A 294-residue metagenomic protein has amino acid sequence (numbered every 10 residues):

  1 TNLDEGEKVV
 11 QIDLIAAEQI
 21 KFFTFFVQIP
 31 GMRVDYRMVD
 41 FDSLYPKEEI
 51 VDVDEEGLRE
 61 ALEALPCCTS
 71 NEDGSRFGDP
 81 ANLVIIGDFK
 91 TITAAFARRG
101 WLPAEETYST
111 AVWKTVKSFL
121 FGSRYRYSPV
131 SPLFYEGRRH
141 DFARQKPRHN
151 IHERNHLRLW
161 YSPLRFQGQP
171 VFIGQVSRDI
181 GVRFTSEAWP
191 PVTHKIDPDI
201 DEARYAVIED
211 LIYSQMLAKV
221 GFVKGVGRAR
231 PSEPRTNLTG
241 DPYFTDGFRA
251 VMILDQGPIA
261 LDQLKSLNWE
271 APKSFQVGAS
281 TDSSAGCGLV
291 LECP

Functional and structural regions predicted by a protein language model:
N2-F23, S109-C293: A cross-kingdom signal targeting lumenal/periplasmic-facing segments of multi-pass membrane and secretory-pathway
D4-C67: Charged, low-complexity intrinsically disordered tails and linkers
I15, Q28-P30, I86, A104 (+1 more regions): A structural detector for beta-sheet-dominated domains
G31-R33, F89, R148, R165: Residues that cap or initiate secondary-structure elements
D35-R37, T93-A95, Q169: Short acidic, gly/pro-rich beta-turn/loop elements at beta-sheet edges and active-site/ligand-binding grooves
G57, T91, E202-A206: Exposed alpha-helical structural elements
E60, L65-A95: Terminal, regulation- and interaction-focused segments at domain boundaries
D88-A104, T110: Primarily extracytoplasmic ectodomains and periplasmic/lumenal surface modules that are beta-strand-rich
